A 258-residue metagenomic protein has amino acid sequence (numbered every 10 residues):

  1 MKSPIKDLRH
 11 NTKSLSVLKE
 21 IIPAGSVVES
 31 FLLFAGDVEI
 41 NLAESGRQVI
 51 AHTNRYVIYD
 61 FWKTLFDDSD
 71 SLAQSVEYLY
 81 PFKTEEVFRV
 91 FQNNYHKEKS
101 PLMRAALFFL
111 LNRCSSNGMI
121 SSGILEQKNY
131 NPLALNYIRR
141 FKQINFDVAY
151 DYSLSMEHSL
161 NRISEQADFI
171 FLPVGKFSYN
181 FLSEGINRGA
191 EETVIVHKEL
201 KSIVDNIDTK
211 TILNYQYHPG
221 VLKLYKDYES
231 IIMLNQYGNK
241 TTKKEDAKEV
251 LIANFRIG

Functional and structural regions predicted by a protein language model:
M1-L15, I21-A24, S69-G185, A247: SAM-dependent nucleic-acid methyltransferase catalytic core
R9-V17, I21-P81: Conserved S-adenosyl-L-methionine
A24-V28, R47-Q48, F146-Y150, V204-T211: Short active-site oxyanion
S30-F34, H52-T53, Y152-L154, L172-V174 (+1 more regions): Short His-Asn-centered micro-motif
L33-D37, N136-I138, Y215-P219, R256: Short, polar loop motifs at secondary-structure junctions
N41-S45, I144, V221-D227: Short loop/helix-cap segments at secondary-structure boundaries that form the rim of catalytic
N54-I58, F177, L234-T241: Short, acidic/turn-prone active-site loops that include or flank metal/cofactor- and phosphate-binding residues
E191-G258: Long, positively charged, glycine-interspersed low-complexity recognition regions
